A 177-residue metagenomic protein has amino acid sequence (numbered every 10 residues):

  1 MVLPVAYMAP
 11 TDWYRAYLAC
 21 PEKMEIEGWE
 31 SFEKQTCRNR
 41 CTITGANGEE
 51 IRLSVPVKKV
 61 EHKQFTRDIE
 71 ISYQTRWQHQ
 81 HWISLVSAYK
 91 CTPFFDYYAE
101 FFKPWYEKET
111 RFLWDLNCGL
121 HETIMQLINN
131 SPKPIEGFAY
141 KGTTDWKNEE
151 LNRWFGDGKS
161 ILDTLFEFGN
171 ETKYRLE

Functional and structural regions predicted by a protein language model:
M1-E177: Residues lining hydrophobic/aromatic ligand-binding pockets adjacent to catalytic sites
